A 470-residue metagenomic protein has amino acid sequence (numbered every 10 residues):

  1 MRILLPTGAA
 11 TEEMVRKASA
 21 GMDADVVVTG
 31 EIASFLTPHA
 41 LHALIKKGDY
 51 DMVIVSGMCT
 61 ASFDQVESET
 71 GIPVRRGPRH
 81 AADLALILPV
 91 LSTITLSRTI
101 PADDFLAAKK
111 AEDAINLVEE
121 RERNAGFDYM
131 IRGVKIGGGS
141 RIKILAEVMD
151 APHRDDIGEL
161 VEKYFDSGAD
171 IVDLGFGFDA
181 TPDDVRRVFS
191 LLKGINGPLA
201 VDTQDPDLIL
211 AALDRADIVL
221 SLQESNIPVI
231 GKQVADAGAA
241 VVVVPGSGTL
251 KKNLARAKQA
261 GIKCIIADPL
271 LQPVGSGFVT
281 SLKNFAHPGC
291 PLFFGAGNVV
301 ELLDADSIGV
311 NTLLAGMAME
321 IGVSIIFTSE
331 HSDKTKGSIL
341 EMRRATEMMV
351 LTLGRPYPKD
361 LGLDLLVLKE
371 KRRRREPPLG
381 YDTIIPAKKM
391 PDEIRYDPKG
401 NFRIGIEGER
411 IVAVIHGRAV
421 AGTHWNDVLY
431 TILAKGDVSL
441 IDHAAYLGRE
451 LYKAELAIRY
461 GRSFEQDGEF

Functional and structural regions predicted by a protein language model:
M1, A85-E159, R403-I406, F464-F470: N-terminal amphipathic alpha-helix/helix-capping segment at the start of soluble metabolic enzymes
R2-L5, G21-F63, T70, V74 (+4 more regions): Metallocofactor- and cofactor-centric catalytic cores in central/energy metabolism, strongly enriched
L4, T11-M22, R76, D236-E370: Catalytic alpha/beta core domains of metabolic enzymes, predominantly
V66-G71, I131, G139-S140, I144 (+4 more regions): Alpha-helix-loop-beta-strand connector modules within alpha/beta enzyme cores
G139-E159, L220-Q223, G246-G248, V299-S307: Active-site mouth loops of central-metabolism enzymes
P152-Y164, I209, I227, L250 (+1 more regions): Short, acidic/polar
V172-T181, G197-D205, A216-K232, A239-T249 (+1 more regions): Catalytic beta/alpha-barrel core
R395-F470: Extended hydrophobic packing segments that form well-structured cores
